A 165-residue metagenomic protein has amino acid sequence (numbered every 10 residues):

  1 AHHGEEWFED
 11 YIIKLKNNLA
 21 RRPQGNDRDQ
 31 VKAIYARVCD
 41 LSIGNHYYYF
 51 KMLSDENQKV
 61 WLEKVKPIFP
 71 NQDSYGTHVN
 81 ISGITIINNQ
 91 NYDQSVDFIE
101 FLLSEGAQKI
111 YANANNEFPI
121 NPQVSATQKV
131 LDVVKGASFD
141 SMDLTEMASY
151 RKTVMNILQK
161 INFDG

Functional and structural regions predicted by a protein language model:
A1-I68: Ligand-binding pocket segment of bilobal, Venus flytrap-like solute-binding proteins
E6, G25-R28, I43, N89-D93 (+2 more regions): Soluble non-cytosolic domains of exported or imported proteins
I12, V31, Y35, I43 (+4 more regions): Non-transmembrane alpha-helical segments in soluble domains of secreted/periplasmic/extracellular proteins
D29, P70-D73, N116: Residues that form or immediately flank small-molecule/cofactor binding pockets and catalytic motifs
K59-H78, I87-N89: Short beta-strand->loop
S82-S141: Mature extracytoplasmic/periplasmic domains
A126-G165: Extracellular/periplasmic bilobal clamshell ligand-binding domains
